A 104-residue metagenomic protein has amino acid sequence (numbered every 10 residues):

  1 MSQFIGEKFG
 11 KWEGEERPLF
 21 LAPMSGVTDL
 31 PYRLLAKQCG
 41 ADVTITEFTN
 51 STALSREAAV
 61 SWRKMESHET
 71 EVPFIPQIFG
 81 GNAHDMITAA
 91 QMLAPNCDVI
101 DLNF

Functional and structural regions predicted by a protein language model:
S2-F9, E13-E15, M24-P95: Glycine-rich, positively charged N-terminal anion/phosphate-binding segment
R17-L19: Extreme N-terminal starter segment of soluble prokaryotic enzymes
T46, V99-F104: Non-cysteine beta-strand/loop elements that form the S-adenosyl-L-methionine
